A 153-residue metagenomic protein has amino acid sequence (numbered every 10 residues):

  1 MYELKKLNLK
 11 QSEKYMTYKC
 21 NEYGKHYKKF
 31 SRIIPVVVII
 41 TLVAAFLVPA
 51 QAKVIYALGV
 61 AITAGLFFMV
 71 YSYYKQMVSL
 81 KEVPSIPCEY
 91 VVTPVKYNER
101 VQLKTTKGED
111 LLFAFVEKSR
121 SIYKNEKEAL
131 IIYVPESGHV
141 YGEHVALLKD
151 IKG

Functional and structural regions predicted by a protein language model:
M1-K28: Cytosolic juxtamembrane N-terminal segments of multi-pass membrane proteins
K19-E82: Alpha-helical transmembrane spans
L80-N98: Structural detector for short beta-strands of small beta-barrel domains
P94, T106-K107: N-terminal compositionally biased, intrinsically disordered segments and leader/signal-like regions
N98-R100, E128: Exposed beta-strand and adjacent loop surfaces of beta-rich binding modules that mediate intermolecular recognition
V101-T105: SH3/SH3-like beta-barrel fold
E109-I122: Beta-strand/loop nucleic-acid-binding surfaces
Y123-G153: A membrane-cytosol interface segment of integral membrane proteins
